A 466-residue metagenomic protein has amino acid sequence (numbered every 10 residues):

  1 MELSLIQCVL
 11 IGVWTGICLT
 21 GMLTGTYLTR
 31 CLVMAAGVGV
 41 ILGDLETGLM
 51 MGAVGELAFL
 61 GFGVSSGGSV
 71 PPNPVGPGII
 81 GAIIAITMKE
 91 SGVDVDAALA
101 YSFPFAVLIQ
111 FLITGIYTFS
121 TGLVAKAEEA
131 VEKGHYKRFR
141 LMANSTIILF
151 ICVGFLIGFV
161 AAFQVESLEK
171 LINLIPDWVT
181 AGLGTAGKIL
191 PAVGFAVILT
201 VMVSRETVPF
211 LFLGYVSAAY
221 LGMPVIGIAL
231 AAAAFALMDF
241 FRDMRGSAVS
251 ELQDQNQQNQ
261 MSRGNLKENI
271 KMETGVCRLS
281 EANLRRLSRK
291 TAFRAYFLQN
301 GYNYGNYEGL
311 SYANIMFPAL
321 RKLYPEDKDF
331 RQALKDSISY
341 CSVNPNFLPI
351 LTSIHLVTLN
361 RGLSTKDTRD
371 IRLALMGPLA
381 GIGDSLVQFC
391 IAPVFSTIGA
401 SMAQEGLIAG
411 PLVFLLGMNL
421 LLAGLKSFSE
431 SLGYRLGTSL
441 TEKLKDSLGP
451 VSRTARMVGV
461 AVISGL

Functional and structural regions predicted by a protein language model:
M1-G76: Hydrophobic transmembrane alpha-helices
M1-I6, V38-L49, A85-S102, A400-V413: Helix-coil boundary and interhelical linker segments in multi-pass alpha-helical membrane proteins
L5-V13, T24-G25, G68-T118, A234-K267: Alpha-helical transmembrane segments and their immediate juxtamembrane flanks in integral membrane proteins
V9-V13, T29-M34, V54-L57, L174 (+5 more regions): Hydrophobic alpha-helical segments embedded in the membrane of multi-pass proteins
V38-G39, E56-V64, F105-L112, S217-Y220 (+2 more regions): Alpha-helical transmembrane segments and their membrane-interface exit regions
V95-G187, P191, K322, D329-S464: Helix-loop-helix junctions within the multi-pass membrane cores of secondary transporters/permeases
N144-S145, K170-G264, S447-V462, L466: C-terminal transmembrane helix-loop-helix hairpin of multi-pass membrane proteins
S250-T368: Soluble N-terminal domains of membrane-associated systems
